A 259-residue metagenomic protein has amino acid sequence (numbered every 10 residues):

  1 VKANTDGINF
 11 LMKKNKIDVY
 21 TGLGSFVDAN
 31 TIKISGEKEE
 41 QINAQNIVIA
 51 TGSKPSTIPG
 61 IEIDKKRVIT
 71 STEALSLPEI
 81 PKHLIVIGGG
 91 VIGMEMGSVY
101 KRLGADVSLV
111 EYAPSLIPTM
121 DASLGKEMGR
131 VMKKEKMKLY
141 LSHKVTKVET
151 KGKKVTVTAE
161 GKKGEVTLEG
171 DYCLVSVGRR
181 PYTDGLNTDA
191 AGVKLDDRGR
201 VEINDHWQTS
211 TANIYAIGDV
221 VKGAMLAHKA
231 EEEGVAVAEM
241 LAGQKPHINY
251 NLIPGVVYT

Functional and structural regions predicted by a protein language model:
V1-A3, V99-T119, N249, P254-G255: Beta1-alpha1 glycine-rich phosphate/pyrophosphate-binding loop at the start of Rossmann-like nucleotide-binding domains
M12-N15, Y20, S35, T158 (+3 more regions): Rossmann-like nucleotide/phosphate-binding core characteristic of flavoprotein oxidoreductases
K16, G88, D219: Conserved G/P- and acidic residue-centered "switch" motifs that form tight phosphate/ATP-binding loops in soluble
D18-T21, S25-S35, G104-D205: A Rossmann-like FAD-binding core segment of flavoenzymes
V27-A29, S35-R67: Glycine/serine-rich phosphate-binding loop and adjoining beta1-alpha1 elements at the start of nucleotide-handling
T51-D106, V110, K138-L139, D189-A191 (+1 more regions): Glycine-rich dinucleotide-binding loop and its adjacent helix/turn
D64-I80, T167-I248: FAD-site-proximal beta/loop scaffold in flavoenzymes
